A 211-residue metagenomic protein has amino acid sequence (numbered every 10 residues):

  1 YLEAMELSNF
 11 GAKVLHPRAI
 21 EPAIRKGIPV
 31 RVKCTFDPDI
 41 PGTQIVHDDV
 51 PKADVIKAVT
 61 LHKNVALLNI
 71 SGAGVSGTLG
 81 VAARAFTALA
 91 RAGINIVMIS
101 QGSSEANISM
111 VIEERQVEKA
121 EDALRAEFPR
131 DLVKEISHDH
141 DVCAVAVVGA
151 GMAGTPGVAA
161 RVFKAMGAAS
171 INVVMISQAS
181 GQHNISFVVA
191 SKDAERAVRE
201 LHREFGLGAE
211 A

Functional and structural regions predicted by a protein language model:
Y1-A211: C-terminal catalytic "cap/lid" subdomain
